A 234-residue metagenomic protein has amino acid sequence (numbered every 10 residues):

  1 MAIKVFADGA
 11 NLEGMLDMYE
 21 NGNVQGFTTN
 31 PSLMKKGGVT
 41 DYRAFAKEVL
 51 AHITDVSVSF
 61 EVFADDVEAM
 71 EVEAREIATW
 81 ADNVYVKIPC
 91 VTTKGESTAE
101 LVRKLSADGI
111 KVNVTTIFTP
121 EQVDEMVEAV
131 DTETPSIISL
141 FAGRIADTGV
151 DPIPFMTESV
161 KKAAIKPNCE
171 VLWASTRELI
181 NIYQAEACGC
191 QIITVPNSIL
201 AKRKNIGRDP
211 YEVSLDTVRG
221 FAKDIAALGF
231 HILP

Functional and structural regions predicted by a protein language model:
A2-L16, E20-V24, T28-D108, A142-I145: Active-site beta->alpha loop and helix N-cap motifs at the rims of alpha/beta catalytic domains
K35, A44, Q122, K202-R203: Flexible domain-boundary/linker segments
E96, R103, I110-A201, G207-G229: Catalytic alpha/beta core domains of metabolic enzymes, predominantly
I232-P234: C-terminal extensions of enzymes
